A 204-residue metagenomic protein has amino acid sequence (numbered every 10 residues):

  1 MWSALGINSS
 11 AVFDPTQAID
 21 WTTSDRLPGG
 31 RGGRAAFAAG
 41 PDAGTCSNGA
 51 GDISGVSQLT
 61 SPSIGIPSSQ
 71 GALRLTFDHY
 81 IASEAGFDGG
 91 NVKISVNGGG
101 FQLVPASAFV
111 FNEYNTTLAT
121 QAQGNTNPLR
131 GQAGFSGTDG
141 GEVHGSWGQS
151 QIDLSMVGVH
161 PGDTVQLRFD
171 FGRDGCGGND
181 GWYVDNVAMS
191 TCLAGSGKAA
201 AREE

Functional and structural regions predicted by a protein language model:
M1-G55, A106-G141, G197: Extracellular glycan-recognition surfaces and repeat-rich motifs
G49-S68, G145-D153: Short beta-strands within extracellular/lumenal beta-sheet-rich domains
G51-S57, F87-G89, H144-W147, R173-T191 (+1 more regions): Extracellular carbohydrate recognition
S54, S68-Q70, G145, G158-G162 (+1 more regions): Surface-exposed coil/turn segments at beta-strand junctions on protein surfaces, enriched
S61, I66-S83, G90, D163-R173 (+1 more regions): Extracellular beta-strand-rich recognition modules
T126-V165: Short, surface-exposed tryptophan/glycine-enriched loops that mediate extracellular molecular recognition
G195-E204: Enriched but not universal
